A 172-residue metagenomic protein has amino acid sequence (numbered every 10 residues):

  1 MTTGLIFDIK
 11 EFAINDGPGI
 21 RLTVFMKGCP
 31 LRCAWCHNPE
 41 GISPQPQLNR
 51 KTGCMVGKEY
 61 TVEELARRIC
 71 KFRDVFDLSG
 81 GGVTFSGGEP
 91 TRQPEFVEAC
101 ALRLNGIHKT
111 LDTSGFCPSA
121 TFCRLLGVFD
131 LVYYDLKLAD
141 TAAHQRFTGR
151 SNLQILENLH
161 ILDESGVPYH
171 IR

Functional and structural regions predicted by a protein language model:
M1-Y60, K71-D77: N-terminal [4Fe-4S]-dependent radical SAM core
G57, T61-E64, Q154: Soluble or luminal CAZymes and related metallo-dependent hydrolases
A66, C70-R172: Conserved AdoMet/S-adenosylmethionine-binding subsite of the radical SAM
